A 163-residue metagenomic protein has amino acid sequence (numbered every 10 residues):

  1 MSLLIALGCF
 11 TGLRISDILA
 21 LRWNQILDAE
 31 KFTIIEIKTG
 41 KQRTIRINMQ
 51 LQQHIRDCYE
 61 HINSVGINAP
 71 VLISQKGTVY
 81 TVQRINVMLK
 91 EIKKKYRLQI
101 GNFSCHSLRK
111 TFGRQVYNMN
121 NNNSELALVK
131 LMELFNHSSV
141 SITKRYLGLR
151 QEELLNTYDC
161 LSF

Functional and structural regions predicted by a protein language model:
M1-T11, N122-N123: Basic, Lys/Arg- and aromatic-enriched nucleic-acid-binding interface segment
L4, G12, S16-L21, L131: Alpha-helix N-cap/helix-start motif at helix boundaries, enriched for small hydrophobics
D17-I18, G113, N121-H137: Active-site-proximal segment of tyrosine recombinases
A20-L51: Conserved tyrosine-mediated DNA breakage-rejoining catalytic core shared by Y-recombinases
K31, C58, P70-I85, M119 (+3 more regions): Extended accessory and catalytic-adjacent subdomains in large enzymes
E36-G40, F135-C160: Catalytic-site neighborhood detector that most strongly recognizes the C-terminal catalytic loop/helix of tyrosine
Q50-I100: Active-site/catalytic core of tyrosine-dependent DNA strand-transfer enzymes
I100-M119: Short basic/aromatic active-site micro-motif
